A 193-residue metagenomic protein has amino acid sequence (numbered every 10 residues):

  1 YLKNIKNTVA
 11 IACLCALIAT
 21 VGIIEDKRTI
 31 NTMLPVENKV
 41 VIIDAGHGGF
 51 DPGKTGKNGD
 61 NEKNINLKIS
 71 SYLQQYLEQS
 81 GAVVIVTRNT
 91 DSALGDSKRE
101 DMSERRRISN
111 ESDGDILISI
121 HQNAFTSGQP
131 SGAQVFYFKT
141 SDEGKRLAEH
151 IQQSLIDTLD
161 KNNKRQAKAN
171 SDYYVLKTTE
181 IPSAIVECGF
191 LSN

Functional and structural regions predicted by a protein language model:
Y1-I5: N-terminal Lys/Arg-rich, disordered targeting/topogenic segments
K6-I23: Hydrophobic membrane-insertion alpha-helices, especially the h-region of bacterial N-terminal signal peptides
I24-I42, H47-E149: Catalytic-core regions of hydrolytic enzymes
I30, Q129, K161, A167-N170: A generic, residue-level signal for flexible/boundary positions that often mark functional hotspots
G49, D157, L191-S192: Active-site/binding-pocket entry motifs
S112, S119, T126, Q166-N193: Active-site-adjacent mobile loop/cap segments within catalytic or ligand-binding domains
G144-K168: Active-site-adjacent substrate-binding region of metalloamidase/peptidase-like peptide-processing proteins
